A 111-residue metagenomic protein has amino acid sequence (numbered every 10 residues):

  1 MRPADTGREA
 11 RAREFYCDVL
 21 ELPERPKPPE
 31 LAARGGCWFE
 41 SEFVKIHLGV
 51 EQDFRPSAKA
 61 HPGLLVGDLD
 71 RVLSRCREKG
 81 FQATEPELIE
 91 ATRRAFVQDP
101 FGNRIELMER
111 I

Functional and structural regions predicted by a protein language model:
M1-R13, A60-P62: N-terminal beta-strand motif that seeds the catalytic metal site of vicinal oxygen chelate
A12, Y16-C17, C76, G102: Conserved active-site tyrosine of GNAT-family acetyltransferases
E21-P28, F81-P86: Short secondary-structure junctions
P23-S57, R104-E109: Conserved short beta-strand elements that form part of the metal-binding/catalytic scaffold of enzyme active sites
G35-C37, A60, A91-A95: Short beta-strand micro-motifs in enzyme catalytic cores
R55-E78: Mid-chain, well-packed structural core segment of small domains
K79-I111: Vicinal oxygen chelate
